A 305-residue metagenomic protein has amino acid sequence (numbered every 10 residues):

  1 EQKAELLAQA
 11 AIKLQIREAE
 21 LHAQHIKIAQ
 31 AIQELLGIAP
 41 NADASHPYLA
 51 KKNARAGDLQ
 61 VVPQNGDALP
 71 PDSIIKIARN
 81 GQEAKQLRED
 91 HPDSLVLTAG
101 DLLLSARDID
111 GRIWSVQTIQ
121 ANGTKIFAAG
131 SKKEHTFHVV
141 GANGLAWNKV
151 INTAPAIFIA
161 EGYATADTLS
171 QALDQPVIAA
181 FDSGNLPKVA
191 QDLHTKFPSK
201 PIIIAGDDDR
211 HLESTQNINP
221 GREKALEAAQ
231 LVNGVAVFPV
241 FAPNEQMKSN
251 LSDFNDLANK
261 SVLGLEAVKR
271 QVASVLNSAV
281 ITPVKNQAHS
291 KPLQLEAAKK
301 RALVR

Functional and structural regions predicted by a protein language model:
E1, S115-I119, P239-F241, D253: Short amphipathic beta-strand/extended segments with alternating polar/hydrophobic composition
E1-A99, V275-A297: TOPRIM metal-binding catalytic domain and adjacent DNA-binding surface shared by DnaG-type primases
A29-I32, V150-I151, R210-H211: A short, structure-level motif marking secondary-structure boundaries and short turns
I32, L59, L102-L104, G111-V116 (+4 more regions): Generic structural hydrophobic/aromatic packing signal, biased to beta-strands
L35-I38, A156-I157, Q216: Residue-level marker of alpha-helix boundaries and capping positions
A42-D43, G162-Y163, R222: Generic non-transmembrane alpha-helix signal with a bias for helix starts/N-cap capping motifs
L69-P198: Phosphate-handling DNA/RNA-contact segment within nucleic-acid enzymes
A154-P155, D167-R305: TOPRIM fold recognition
